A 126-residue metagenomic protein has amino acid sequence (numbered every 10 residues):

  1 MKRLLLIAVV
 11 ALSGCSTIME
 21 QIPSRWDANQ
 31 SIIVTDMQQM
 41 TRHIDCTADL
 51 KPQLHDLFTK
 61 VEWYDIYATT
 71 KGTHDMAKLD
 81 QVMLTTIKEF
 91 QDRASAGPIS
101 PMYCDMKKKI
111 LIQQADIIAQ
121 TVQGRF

Functional and structural regions predicted by a protein language model:
M1-I7: Sec-dependent signal peptide recognition, specifically the positively charged N-region followed immediately by
A8-V9, Q39, G97: Residue-level signal for mature regions of secreted extracellular proteins and peptides
A11-I32: Bacterial Sec signal peptide processing site at the extreme N-terminus
I22-N29, C46-Q53, D75, A96-Y103 (+1 more regions): Non-transmembrane, amphipathic alpha-helical segments
I33-I66, T121: Post-signal-peptide N-terminal segment of Sec-exported extracytoplasmic proteins
K60-D105: Long, amphipathic, charge-rich alpha-helical segments that form helical bundles/coiled-coils
K107-F126: Short, low-complexity, Pro/Ser/Thr/Gly-rich segments in the mature regions of secreted, periplasmic
